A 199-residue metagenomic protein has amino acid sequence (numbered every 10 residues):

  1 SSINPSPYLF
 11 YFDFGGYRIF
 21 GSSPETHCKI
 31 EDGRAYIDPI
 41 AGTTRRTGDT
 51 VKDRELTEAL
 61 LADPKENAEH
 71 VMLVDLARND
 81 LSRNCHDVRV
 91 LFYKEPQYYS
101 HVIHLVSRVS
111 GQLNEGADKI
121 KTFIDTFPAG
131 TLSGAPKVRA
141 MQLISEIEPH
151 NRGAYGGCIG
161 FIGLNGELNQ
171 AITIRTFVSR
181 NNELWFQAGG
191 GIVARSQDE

Functional and structural regions predicted by a protein language model:
S1-E199: Extended alpha-helical targeting/anchoring segments, especially N-terminal organellar/secretory targeting helices
